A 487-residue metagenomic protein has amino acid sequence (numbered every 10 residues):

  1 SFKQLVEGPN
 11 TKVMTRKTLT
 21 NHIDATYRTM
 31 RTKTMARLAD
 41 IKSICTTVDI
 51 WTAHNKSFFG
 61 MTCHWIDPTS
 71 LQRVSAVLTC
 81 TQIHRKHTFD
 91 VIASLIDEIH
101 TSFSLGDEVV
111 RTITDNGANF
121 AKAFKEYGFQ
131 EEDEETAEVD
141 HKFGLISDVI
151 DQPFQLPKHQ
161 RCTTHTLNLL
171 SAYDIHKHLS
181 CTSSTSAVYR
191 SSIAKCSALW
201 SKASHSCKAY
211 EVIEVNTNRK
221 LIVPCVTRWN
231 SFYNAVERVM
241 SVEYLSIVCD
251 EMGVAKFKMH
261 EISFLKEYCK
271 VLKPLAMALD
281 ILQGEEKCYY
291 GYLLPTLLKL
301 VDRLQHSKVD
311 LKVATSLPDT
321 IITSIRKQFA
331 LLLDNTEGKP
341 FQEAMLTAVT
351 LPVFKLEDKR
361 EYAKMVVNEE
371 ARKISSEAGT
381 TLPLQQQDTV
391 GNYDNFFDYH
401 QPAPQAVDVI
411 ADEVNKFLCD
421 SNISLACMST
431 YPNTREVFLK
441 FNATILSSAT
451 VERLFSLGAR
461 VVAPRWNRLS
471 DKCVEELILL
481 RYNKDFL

Functional and structural regions predicted by a protein language model:
F2, L221, V226-N234, R238 (+1 more regions): C-terminal reverse transcriptase regions that engage the nucleic-acid substrate
Q4-S204, E211, C225, F329: Active-site neighborhood segments
D49-N55, Q82-F89, I113-T114, P224-W229 (+7 more regions): Conserved, non-catalytic sequence blocks in retroelement Pol enzymes and Pol-derived host proteins
L78-H84, V110, T114, H141 (+1 more regions): Extended, C-terminal/distal alpha-helical "rod" segments
V149-I150, E214-R219, S429-T444: Short, hydrophobic/aliphatic alpha-helical segments
L167, S171, W229-M240, S246 (+1 more regions): Short amphipathic alpha-helical "interface-anchor" segments enriched in bulky aromatics
T347, E452-L454, V474: Hydrophobic, well-ordered secondary-structure elements that form the walls of internal hydrophobic environments
S375-Q387, N415-D420, A463-L487: Polyampholytic, low-complexity intrinsically disordered segments
